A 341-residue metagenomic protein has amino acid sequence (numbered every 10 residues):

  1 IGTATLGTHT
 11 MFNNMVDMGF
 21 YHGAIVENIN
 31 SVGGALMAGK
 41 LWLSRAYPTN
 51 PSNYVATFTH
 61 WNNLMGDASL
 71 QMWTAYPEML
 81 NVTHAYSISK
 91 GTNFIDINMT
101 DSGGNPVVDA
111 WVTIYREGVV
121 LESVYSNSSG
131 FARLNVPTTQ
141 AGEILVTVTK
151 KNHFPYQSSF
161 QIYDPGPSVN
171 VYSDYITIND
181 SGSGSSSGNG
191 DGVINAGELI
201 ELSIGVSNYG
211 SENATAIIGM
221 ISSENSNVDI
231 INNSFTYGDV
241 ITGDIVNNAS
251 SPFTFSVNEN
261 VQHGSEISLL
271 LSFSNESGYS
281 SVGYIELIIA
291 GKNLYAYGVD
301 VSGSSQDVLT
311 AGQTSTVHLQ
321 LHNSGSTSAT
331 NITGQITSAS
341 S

Functional and structural regions predicted by a protein language model:
I1-Y76: Active-site-proximal C-terminal subdomain of hydrolase catalytic domains
A68-F94, T100-S102, V119, F160-Y163: Beta-strand-rich domain onsets/edges
E78-M79, G118, T139-Y163: A short, solvent-exposed loop/turn motif at the edges and junctions of modular extracellular/periplasmic domains
G91-G103, L202-V206, V317-L321: Beta-strand-rich structural segments
G103-E117: Short, ordered, surface-exposed loop/turn motifs in non-cytosolic proteins
V119-A132, G188: Short, acidic Ser/Thr/Gly-rich low-complexity loop/linker segments typical of extracellular and cell-surface proteins
F131-R133, D229-V261, S341: Intrinsically disordered, low-complexity Pro/Gly/Ser/Thr-rich segments with frequent PxxP/GP/PP motifs and embedded
V148-Q161, P252-N293: Terminal connector regions
